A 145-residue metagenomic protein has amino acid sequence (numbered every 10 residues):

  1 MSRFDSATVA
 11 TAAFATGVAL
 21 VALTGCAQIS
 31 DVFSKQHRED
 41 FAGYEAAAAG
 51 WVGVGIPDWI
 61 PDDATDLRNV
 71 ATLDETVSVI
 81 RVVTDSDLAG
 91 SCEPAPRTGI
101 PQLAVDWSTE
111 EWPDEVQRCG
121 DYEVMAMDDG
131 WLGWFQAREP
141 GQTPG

Functional and structural regions predicted by a protein language model:
S2-A13: Bacterial N-terminal signal peptides that target proteins for export
F14-L20: Hydrophobic helical h-region of N-terminal Sec-dependent signal peptides in bacterial secretory/periplasmic proteins
V21-G25: C-terminal motif of bacterial Sec signal peptides marking the signal peptidase cleavage site
A27-S30: Bacterial signal peptide processing site
S34-D63: N-terminal "mature-domain start" segment
V52-D114: Mature extracytoplasmic domains of secretory-pathway proteins
G90-G145: Extracytosolic low-complexity repeat regions of secreted or lipid-anchored proteins
